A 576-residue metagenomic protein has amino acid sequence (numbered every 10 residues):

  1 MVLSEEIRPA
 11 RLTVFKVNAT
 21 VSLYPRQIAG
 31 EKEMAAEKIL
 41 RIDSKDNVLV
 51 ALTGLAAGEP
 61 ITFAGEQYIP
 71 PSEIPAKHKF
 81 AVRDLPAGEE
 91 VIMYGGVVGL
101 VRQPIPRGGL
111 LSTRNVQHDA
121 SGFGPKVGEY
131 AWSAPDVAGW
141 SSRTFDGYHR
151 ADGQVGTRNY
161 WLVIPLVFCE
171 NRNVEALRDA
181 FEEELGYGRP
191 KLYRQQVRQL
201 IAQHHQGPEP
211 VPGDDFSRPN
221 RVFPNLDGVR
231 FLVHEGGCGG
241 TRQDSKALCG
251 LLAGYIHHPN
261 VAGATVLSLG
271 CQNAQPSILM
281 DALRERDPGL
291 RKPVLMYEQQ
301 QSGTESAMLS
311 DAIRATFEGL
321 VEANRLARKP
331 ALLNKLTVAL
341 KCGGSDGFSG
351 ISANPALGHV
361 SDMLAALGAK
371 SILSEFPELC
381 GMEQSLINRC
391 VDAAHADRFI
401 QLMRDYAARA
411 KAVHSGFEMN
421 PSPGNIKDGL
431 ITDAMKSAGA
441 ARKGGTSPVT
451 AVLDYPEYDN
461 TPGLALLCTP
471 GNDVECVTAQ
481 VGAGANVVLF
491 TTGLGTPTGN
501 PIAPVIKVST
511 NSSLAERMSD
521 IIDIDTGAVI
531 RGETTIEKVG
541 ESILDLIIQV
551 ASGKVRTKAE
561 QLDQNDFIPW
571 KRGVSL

Functional and structural regions predicted by a protein language model:
R8-R11, R26: Basic polycationic patches enriched in arginine
N18-E33: Short, Lys/Arg-enriched N-terminal segments with co-localized hydrophobic residues within the first ~10-30 amino acids
A35-K341, S345-T450, T461-T478, G484-V487 (+1 more regions): Metallocofactor- and cofactor-centric catalytic cores in central/energy metabolism, strongly enriched
T491-T496: Short acidic/histidine-rich active-site segments
G499-P501: Canonical SH2 domain fold
